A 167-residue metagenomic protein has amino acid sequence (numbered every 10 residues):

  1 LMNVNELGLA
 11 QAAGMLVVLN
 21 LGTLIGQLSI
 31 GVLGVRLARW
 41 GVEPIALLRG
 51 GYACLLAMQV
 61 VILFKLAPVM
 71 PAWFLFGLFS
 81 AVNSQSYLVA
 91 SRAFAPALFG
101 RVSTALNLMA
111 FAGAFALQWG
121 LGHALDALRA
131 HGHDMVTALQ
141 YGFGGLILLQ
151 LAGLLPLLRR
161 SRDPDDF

Functional and structural regions predicted by a protein language model:
L1-Q11, D126: Short amphipathic helix-loop junctions that connect adjacent transmembrane helices in Major Facilitator Superfamily/SLC
M15-T23, F76, A110: Transmembrane alpha-helical segments of major facilitator superfamily
Q27, P96-A130: A late C-terminal transmembrane helix in Major Facilitator Superfamily
Q27-V42, L125-D126: Helix-to-loop junctions at the C-terminal end of transmembrane segments in multipass secondary transporters
P44-V60: Structural signature of the two symmetry-related core transmembrane helices
I62-L63, F143-F167: Multi-pass alpha-helical transporter architecture, strongest for 12-TM Major Facilitator/SLC carriers used
P68-S84: Hydrophobic core of transmembrane alpha-helices in multi-pass small-molecule transporters, especially MFS/SLC-type
V82-A95: Intracellular juxtamembrane helix-capping segments at the cytosolic ends of symmetry-related transmembrane helices
